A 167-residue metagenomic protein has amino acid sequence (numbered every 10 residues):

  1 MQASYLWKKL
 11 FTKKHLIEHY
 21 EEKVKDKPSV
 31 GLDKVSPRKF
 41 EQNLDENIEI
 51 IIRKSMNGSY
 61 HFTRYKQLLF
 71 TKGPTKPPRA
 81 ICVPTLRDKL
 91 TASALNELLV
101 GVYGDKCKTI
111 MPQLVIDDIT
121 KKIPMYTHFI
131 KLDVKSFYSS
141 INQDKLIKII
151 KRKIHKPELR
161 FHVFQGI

Functional and structural regions predicted by a protein language model:
M1-E49, R53: Non-catalytic, polymerase-adjacent accessory regions of viral genome-replication enzymes
T12, L16-I17, K54-K76, R160-I167: Reverse-transcriptase-like RNA-dependent polymerase core
K27-S36, T63-A92, C107, L114: Short, conserved non-catalytic motifs in the polymerase core
T91, Y103-G104, S139-N142: Short helix/loop capping segments that flank catalytic or ligand/cofactor-binding pockets
T91-L99: Active/ligand-binding-proximal structured segments within catalytic/core domains that scaffold catalytic residues
G101-T109: Short, polar/flexible loop-turn hinges at active-site or ligand-entry regions and domain interfaces
T109-I110, K122-I167: Conserved polymerase palm-domain catalytic core
Q113-I119: Beta-rich nucleic-acid/ligand-interaction surfaces
